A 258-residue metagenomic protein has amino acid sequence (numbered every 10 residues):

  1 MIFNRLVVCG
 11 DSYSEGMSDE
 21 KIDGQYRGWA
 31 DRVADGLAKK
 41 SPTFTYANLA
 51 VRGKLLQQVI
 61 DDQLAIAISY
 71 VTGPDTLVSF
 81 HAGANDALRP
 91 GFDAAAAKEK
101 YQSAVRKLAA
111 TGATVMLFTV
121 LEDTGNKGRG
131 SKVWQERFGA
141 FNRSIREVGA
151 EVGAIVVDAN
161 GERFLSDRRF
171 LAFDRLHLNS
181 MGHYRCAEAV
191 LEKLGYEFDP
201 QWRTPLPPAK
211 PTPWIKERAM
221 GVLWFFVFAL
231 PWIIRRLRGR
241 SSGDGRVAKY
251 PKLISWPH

Functional and structural regions predicted by a protein language model:
M1-R52, L64-P74: Serine-esterase "nucleophile elbow" of acetyl-processing enzymes
I2, E151, D174-H177, M181-H258: Conserved catalytic region of serine esterases and O-acyltransferases that act on ester linkages in lipids
E15-D19, Q57-K98, E122-D123: Oxyanion-hole/transition-state-stabilizing segment in secreted/luminal serine hydrolases and related acyltransferases
K21-G28, V59, F92-A97, K132-A140 (+1 more regions): Alpha-helix N-cap and loop-to-helix initiation/capping positions
T76, A110-T114, A154: A short helix->loop->beta-strand "cap" motif at the edges of active sites that frequently abuts
H81-N85, R106-G139, N160-S166: Active-site segments of SGNH/GDSL-like serine hydrolases that catalyze O-acetyl group transfer/hydrolysis on lipids
A96-A110, A140-E147: Alpha-helical scaffolding segments of alpha/beta enzyme cores, especially the outer helices of TIM-barrel or partial
G125-A159, S180-H183: Substrate-gating cap/lid alpha-helix
